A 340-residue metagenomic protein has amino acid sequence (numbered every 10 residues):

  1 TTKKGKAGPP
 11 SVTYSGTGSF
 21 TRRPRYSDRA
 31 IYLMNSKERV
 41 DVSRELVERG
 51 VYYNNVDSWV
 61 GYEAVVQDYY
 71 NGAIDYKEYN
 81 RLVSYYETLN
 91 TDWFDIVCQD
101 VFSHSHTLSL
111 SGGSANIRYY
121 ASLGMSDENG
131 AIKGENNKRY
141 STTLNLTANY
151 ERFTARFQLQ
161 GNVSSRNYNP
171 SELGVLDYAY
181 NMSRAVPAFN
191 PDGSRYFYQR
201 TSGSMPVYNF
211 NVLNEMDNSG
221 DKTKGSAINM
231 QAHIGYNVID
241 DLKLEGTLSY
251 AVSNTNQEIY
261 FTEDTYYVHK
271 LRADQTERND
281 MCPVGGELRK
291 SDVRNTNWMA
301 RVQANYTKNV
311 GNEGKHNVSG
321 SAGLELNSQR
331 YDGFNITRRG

Functional and structural regions predicted by a protein language model:
T1-S15, S103-S105, R118, G124-S126: A beta-strand signature from Gram-negative outer-membrane beta-barrel systems, especially the internal plug domain
T2, G112-S114, M125, A148-Y150 (+3 more regions): Residue-level signature of outer-membrane beta-barrel architecture
A7-L89, G130-N137, S141-N229, T247 (+1 more regions): Surface-exposed loop/interface segments of Gram-negative outer-membrane beta-barrel transport/assembly proteins
L89, F102-L108: Solvent-exposed "coupling" segments
D92-W93: N-terminal entry motif of extracellular EGF-like repeats
I96-V101, L110-S114: Outer-membrane beta-barrel initiation region
N116-R118, S122-L123, S141-N145: Transmembrane beta-barrel domains of bacterial outer-membrane proteins
